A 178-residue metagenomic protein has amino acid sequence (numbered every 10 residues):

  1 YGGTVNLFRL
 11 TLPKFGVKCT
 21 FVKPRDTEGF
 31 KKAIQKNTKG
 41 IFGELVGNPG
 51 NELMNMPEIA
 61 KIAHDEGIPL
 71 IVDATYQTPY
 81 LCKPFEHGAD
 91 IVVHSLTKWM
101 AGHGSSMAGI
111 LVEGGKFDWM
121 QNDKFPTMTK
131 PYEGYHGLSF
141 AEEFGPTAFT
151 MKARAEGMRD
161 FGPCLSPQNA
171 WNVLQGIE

Functional and structural regions predicted by a protein language model:
Y1-E178: Conserved PLP-enzyme active-site core in the AAT-like
